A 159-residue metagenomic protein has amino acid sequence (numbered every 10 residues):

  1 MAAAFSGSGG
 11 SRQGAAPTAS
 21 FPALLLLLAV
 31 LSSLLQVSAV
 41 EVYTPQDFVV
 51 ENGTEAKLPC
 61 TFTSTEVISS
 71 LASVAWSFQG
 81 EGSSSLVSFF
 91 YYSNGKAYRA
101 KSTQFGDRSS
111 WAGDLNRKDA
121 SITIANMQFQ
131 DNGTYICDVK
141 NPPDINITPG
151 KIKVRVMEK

Functional and structural regions predicted by a protein language model:
M1-F48, N52-T54: N-terminal Sec-dependent signal peptide, specifically the hydrophobic helical h-region
A4, A19-L25, V50-L58, S69-L71 (+2 more regions): Solvent-exposed loop/turn motifs of extracellular immunoglobulin-like beta-sandwich domains
V30-V42, S77-S84, K151-K159: Flexible inter-domain hinge/linker segments at boundaries of tandem extracellular adhesion modules
L35, V67-S69, Q130, I145-I147: A cross-taxa feature marking solvent-exposed loop/turn segments within ectodomains of secreted and single-pass membrane
P45-V49, S93-Q130, N141-P143: Extracellular beta-strand/loop-rich beta-sandwich domains predominantly from IgSF
A56-T65, A72-G80, T123-A125, D131-P142 (+1 more regions): Structural signature of extracellular immunoglobulin-like
T65-G106: N-terminal V-set
S70, F105, K118, T148-G150: Exposed loop/turn and edge beta-strand positions of beta-sandwich/beta-sheet ligand-binding modules
